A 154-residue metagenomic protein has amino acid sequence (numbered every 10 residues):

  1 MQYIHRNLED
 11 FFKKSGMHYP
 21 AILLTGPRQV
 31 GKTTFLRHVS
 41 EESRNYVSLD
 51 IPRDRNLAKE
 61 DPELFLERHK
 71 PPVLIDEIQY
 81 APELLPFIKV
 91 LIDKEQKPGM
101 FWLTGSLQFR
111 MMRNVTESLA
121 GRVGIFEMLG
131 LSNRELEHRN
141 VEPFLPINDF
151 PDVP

Functional and structural regions predicted by a protein language model:
M1-M17: N-terminal pre-Walker A segment at the start of P-loop NTPase domains
L24: Hydrophobic anchor at the beta1->P-loop junction of P-loop NTPases
P27: P-loop (Walker A) phosphate-binding loop of NTP-binding proteins
K32: Conserved lysine of the Walker
F35, V39: Hydrophobic positions on the alpha1 helix immediately C-terminal to the Walker A/P-loop
R44-I75: Short glycine-rich substrate-engagement loop in P-loop NTPases that contacts/grips substrate
L85-F109, R113-S118: Conserved catalytic/switch belt of AAA+ P-loop NTPases
M112-P154: Interdomain motor-coupling "hinge/lid" segment immediately C-terminal to the ATP-binding subdomain of NTP-driven enzymes
